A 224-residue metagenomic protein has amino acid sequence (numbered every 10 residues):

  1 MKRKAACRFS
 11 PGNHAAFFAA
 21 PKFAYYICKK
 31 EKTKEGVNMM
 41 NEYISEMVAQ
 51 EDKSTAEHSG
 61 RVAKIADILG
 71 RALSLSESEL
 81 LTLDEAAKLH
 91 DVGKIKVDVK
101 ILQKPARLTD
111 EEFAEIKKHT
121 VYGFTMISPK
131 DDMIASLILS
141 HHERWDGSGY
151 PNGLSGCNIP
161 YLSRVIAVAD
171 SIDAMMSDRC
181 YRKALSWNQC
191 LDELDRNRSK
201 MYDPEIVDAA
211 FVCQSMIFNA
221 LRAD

Functional and structural regions predicted by a protein language model:
K2-R3: N-terminal, intrinsically disordered charge-dense segments
R8, K22-F23, E85: Short, positively charged low-complexity motifs
M40-D224: Histidine- and acidic-residue-rich, metal-dependent catalytic cores
